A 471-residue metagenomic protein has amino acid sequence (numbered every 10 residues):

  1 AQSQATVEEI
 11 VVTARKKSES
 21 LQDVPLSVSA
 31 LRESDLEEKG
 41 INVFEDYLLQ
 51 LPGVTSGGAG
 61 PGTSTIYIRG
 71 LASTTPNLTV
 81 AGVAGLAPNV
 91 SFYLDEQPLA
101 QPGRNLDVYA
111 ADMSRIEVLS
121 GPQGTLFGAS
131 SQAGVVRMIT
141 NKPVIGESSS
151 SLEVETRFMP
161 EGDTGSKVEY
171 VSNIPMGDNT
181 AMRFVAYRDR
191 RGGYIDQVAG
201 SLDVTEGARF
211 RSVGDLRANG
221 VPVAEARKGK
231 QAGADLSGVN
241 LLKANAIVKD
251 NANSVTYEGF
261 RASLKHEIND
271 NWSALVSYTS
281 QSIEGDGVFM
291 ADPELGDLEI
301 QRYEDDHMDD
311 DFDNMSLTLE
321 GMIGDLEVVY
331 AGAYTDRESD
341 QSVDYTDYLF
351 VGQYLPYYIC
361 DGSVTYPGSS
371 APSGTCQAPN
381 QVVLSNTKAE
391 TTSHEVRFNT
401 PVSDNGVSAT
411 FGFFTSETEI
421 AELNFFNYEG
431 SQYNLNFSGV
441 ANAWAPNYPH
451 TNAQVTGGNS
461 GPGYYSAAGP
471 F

Functional and structural regions predicted by a protein language model:
A1-K39, E45-Q50, N173, D270 (+2 more regions): N-terminal Sec signal peptide and the immediately downstream disordered periplasmic leader that contains the TonB box
T13, E45, L49-Q97: Extracytoplasmic beta-strand/coil segments of soluble accessory domains associated with Gram-negative outer-membrane
S20, S64, P88-V90, G146-S150 (+8 more regions): Outer-envelope beta-barrel architecture signal
S64-Y67, V80-A81, V118, S131-E155 (+1 more regions): N-terminal periplasmic accessory domains that precede and gate Gram-negative outer-membrane beta-barrel machines
V80-S120, Y170, S212: Short acidic/polar hinge/loop motifs at secondary-structure boundaries that mediate gating or recognition
P160-G285, D313, A389-E390, S403 (+1 more regions): Transmembrane beta-barrel wall of Gram-negative outer-membrane proteins
I195-D250, D286-Y303, D344-L384, F425-F471: Solvent-exposed loop segments that connect transmembrane elements
S277-T279, F312-S339, A378-F471: Face-selective signature of the C-terminal outer-membrane beta-barrel domain
